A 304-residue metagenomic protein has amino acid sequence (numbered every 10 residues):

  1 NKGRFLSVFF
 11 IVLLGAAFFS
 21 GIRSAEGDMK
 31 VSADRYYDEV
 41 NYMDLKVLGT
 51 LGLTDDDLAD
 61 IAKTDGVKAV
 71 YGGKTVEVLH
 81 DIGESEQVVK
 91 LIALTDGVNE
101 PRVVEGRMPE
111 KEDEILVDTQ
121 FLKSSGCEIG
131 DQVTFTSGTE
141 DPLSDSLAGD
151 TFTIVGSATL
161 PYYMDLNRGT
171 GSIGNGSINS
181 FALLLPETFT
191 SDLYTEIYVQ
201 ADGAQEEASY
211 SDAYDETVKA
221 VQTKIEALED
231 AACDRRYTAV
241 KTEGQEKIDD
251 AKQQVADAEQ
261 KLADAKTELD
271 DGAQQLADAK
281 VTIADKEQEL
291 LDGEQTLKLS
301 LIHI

Functional and structural regions predicted by a protein language model:
N1-R4, V8, Y71, L79: Solvent-exposed, charged interface segments at domain starts and junctions
G3-D28, D44: Short, strongly hydrophobic transmembrane alpha-helices
G27-L301: Basic-flanked hydrophobic alpha-helices used for secretion and membrane insertion
